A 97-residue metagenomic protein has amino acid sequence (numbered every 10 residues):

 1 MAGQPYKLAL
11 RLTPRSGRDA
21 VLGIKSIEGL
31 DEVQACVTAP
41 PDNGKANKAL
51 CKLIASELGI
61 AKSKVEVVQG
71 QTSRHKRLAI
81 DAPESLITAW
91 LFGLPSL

Functional and structural regions predicted by a protein language model:
M1-C51, I60-K62, E66-V68, R77-L97: Contiguous, often N-terminal, cationic amphipathic patches that form binding interfaces
E57: Residues within the alpha-helical elements of helix-turn-helix
T72-R74: Short acidic/glycine-enriched loop/turn segments that link adjacent beta-strands
